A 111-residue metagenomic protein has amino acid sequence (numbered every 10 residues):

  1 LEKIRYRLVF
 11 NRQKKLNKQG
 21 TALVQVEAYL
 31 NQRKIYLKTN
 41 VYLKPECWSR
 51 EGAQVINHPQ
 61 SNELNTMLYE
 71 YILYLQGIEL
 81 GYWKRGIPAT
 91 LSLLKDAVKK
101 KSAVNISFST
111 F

Functional and structural regions predicted by a protein language model:
L1-K14: Short, Gly/Pro- and small/polar-rich lid/capping loops
L16-T21, L30-F111: N-terminal helical hairpins
